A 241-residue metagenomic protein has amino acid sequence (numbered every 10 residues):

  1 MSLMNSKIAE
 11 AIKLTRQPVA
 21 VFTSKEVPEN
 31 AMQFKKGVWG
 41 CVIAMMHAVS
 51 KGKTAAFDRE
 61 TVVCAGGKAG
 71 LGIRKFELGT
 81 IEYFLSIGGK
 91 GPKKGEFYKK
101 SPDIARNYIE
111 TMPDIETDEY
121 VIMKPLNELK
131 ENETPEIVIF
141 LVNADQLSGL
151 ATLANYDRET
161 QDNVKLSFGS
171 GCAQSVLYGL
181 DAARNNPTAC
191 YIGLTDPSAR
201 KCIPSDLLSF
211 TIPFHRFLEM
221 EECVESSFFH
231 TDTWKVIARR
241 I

Functional and structural regions predicted by a protein language model:
L3-I241: Acidic, serine/proline-rich low-complexity intrinsically disordered regions
